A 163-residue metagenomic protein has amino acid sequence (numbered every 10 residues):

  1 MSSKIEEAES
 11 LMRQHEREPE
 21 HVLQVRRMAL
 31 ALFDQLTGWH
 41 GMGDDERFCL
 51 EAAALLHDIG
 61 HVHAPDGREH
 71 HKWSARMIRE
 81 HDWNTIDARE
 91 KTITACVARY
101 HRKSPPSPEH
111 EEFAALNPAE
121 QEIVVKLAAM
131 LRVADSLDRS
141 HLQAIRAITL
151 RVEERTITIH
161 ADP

Functional and structural regions predicted by a protein language model:
S3-E6: Histone-fold modules and their flanking histone-like tails across chromatin and transcription assemblies
E9-R13, H21, F33, T37-L150: Divalent metal-dependent catalytic cores for phosphoryl transfer on phosphate-bearing substrates
I159-P163: A short interface-forming secondary-structure element
